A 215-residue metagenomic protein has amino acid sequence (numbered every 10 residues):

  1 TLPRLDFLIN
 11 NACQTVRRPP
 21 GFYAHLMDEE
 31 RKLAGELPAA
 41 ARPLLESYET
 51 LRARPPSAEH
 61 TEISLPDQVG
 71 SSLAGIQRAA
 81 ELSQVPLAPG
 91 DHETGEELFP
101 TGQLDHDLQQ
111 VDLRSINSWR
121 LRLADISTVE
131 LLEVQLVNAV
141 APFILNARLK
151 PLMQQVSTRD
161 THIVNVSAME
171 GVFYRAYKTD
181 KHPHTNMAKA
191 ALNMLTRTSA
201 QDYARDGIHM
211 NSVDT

Functional and structural regions predicted by a protein language model:
L2-N10: A glycine-rich helix->loop->beta "capping" turn within Rossmann-like NAD(P)(H)-dependent oxidoreductase domains
F7-L8, Y203-V213: Conserved Rossmann-fold SDR core element
C13-L136, V140-F143, A147-R205: Catalytic loop of short-chain dehydrogenase/reductase
A191, L195, M210-T215: C-terminal structured domain segments
